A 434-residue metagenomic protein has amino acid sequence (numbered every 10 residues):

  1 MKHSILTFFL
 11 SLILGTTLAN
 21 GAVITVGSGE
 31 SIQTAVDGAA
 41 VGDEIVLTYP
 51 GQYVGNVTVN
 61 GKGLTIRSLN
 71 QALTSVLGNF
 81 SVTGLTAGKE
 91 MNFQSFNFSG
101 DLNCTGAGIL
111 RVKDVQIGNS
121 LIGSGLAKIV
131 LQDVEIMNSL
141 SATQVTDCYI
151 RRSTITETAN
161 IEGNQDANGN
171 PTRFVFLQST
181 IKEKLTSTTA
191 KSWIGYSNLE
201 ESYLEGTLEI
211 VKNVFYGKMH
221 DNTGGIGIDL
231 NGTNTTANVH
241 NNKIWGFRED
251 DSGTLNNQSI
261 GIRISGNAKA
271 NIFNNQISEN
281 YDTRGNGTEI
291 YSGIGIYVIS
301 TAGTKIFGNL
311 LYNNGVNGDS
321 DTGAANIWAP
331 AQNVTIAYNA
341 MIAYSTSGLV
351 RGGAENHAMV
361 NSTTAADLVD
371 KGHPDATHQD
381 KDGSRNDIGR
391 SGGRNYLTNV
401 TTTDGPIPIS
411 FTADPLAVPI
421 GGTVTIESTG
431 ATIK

Functional and structural regions predicted by a protein language model:
M1-S4: Positively charged n-region of N-terminal signal peptides that target proteins for export
T7-T16: Bacterial N-terminal signal peptides
G21-Q52, N56-T58: Acidic Gly/Asp/Thr-rich repetitive segments characteristic of extracellular carbohydrate-active and adhesion proteins
E44-V46, T65, S75, E90-N92 (+22 more regions): Discrete beta-strand positions within long extracellular beta-solenoid architectures
Y49-Q52, N70-L73, D282, G315-N317 (+3 more regions): Acidic glycine-/aspartate-rich tracts in secreted/extracellular proteins
K62-S124, Q132, N138-S141, T158 (+4 more regions): Right-handed parallel beta-helix/beta-spiral solenoid domain characteristic of secreted/periplasmic
I161, Q165, E183-S197, E201-L204 (+1 more regions): Predominantly extracellular beta-rich ligand-binding scaffolds that present long acidic/polar faces for carbohydrate
A366-K434: Surface beta-loop-beta hairpin patches that serve as ligand-binding interfaces in beta-rich domains
